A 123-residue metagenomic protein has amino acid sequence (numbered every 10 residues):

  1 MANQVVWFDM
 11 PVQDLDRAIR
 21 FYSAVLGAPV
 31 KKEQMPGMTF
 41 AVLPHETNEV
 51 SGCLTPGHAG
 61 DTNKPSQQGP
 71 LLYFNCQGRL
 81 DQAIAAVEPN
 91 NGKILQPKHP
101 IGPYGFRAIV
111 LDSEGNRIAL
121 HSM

Functional and structural regions predicted by a protein language model:
A2, D9-S51: Core segments of cupin and vicinal oxygen chelate
V5-Q13, D61-E88, F106-L111: Vicinal oxygen chelate
A18-Y22, V87, G115: Conserved active-site tyrosine of GNAT-family acetyltransferases
P29, K93-I94: Residue-level detector of anion-binding/catalytic polar loops
L43-T47, V110-S113, M123: Active-site beta-strand termini and strand-to-loop segments that position acidic
H99-G102: Short loop/turn motifs at secondary-structure junctions and domain boundaries
